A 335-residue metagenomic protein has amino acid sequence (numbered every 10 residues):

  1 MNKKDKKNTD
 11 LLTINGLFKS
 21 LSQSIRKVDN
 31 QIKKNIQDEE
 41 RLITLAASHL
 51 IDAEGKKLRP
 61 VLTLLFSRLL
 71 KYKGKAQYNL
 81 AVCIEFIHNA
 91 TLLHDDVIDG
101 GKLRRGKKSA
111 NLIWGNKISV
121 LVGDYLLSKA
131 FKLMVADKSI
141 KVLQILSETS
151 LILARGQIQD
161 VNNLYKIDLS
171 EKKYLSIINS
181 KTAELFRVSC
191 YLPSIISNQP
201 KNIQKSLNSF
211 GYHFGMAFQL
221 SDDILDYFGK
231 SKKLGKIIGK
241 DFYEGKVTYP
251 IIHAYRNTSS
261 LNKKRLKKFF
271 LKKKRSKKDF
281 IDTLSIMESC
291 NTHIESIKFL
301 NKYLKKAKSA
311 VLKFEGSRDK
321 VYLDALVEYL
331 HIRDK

Functional and structural regions predicted by a protein language model:
M1-K335: All-alpha prenyltransferase/terpene-synthase fold signal
